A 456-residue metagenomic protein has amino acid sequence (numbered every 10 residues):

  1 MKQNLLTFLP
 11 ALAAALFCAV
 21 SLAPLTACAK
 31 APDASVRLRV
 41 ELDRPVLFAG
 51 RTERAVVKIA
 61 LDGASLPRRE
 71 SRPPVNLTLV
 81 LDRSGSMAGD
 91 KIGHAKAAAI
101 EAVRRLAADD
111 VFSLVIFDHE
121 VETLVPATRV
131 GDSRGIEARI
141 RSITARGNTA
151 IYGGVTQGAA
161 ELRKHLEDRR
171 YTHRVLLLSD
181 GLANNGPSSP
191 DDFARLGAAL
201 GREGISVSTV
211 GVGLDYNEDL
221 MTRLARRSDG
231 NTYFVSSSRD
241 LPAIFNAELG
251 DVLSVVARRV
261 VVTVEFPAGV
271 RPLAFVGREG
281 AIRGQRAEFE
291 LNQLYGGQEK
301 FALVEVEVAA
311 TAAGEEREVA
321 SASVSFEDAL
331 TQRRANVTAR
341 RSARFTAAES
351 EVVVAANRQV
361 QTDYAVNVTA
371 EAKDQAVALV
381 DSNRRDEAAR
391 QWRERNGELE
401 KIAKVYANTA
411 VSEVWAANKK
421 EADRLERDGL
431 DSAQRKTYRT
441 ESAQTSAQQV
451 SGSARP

Functional and structural regions predicted by a protein language model:
M1-F8: N-terminal secretory signal peptides that target proteins for export/translocation
L9-P24: Bacterial N-terminal signal peptides
K30-P32, L38-R259, V308-G314, E400-V405 (+1 more regions): Exposed acidic/Ser/Thr-rich ligand/metal-binding surfaces
V125, P267-F275, A329-R333: Short aromatic-acidic-glycine turn motif
F275-E299: Extracellular adhesion/glycan-binding regions together with long Ser/Thr- and acidic-residue-rich low-complexity tracts
K300, V308-P456: Long, acidic serine/threonine- and proline-rich intrinsically disordered regions
